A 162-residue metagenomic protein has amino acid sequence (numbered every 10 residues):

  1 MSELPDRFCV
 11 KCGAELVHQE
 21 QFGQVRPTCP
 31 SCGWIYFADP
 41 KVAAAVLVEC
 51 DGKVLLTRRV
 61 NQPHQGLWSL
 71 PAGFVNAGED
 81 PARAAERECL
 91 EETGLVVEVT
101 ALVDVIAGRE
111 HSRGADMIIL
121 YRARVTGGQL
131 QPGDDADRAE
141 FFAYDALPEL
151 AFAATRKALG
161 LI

Functional and structural regions predicted by a protein language model:
D6, R26: Residues immediately within or flanking Cys/His clusters that coordinate Zn2+ in small zinc-binding modules
C9-C12, C29-C32: Short cysteine-rich clusters marking metal-coordination/redox-active sites
L16-H18, F37: Short functional micro-motifs and their immediate structural scaffolds
Q19-E20, V96-D104: A short coil-to-beta-strand element that immediately follows conserved catalytic motifs
S31-L55: Conserved N-terminal beta-strand and adjoining loop/helix that marks the start of the Nudix/MutT-like hydrolase domain
E49-E91: Conserved Nudix-box catalytic region and its N-terminal flanking loop in Nudix hydrolases and closely related
I106-L130, T155: Active-site-adjacent beta-strand/loop module that shapes the phosphate/pyrophosphate-binding cleft
Q131-L161: NUDIX/MutT-family hydrolases
